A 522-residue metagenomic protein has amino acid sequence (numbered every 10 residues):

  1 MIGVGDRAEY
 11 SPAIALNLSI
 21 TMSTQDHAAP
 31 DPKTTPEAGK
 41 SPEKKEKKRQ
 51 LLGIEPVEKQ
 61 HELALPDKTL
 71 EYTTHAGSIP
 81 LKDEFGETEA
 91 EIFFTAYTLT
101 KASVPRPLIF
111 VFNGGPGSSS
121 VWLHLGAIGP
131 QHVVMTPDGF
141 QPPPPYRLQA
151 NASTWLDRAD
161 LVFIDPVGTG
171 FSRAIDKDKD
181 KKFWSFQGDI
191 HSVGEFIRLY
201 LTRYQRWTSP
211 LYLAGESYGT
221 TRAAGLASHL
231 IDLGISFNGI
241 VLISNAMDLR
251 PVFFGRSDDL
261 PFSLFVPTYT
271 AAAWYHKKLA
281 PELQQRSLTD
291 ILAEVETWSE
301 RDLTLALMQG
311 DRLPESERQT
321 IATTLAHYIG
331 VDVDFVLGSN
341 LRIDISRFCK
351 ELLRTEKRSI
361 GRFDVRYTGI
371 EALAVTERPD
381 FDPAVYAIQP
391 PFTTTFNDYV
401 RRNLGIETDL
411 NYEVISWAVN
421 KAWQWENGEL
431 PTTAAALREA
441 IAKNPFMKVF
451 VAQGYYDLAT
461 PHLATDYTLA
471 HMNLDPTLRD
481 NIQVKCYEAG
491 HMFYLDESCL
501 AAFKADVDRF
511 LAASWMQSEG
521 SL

Functional and structural regions predicted by a protein language model:
Q25-K44, G86-K182, A470: N-terminal cap/lid subdomain of alpha/beta-hydrolase-fold enzymes
P130-V134, L230-H327: A catalytic-pocket lid/entrance helix-loop region that shapes and gates access to the active site across common
L156-A159, P166, F183-L201: Alpha/beta-hydrolase active-site loop
Q205-Y218: Alpha/beta-hydrolase fold nucleophile elbow
G215-S228: Glycine-rich nucleophile elbow surrounding the catalytic serine of serine-hydrolase chemistry
A306-A459: Alpha/beta-hydrolase fold catalytic core
M447, P461-H471: Short alpha-helix in the alpha/beta-hydrolase fold that links the catalytic acid
E488-C499: Catalytic histidine-centered segment of alpha/beta-hydrolase-like enzymes
